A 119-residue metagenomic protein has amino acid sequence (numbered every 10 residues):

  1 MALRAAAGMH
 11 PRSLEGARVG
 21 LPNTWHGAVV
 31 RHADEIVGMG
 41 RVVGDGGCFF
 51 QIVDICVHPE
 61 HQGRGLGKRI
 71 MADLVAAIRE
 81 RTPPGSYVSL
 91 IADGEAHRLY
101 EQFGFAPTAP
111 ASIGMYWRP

Functional and structural regions predicted by a protein language model:
M1-E15: Short amphipathic alpha-helix that is part of the acyltransferase structural core
R18-V29, P84-S86: A short helix-loop-beta-strand connector motif used in the catalytic cores of GNAT acetyltransferases and, in some
V29, E35-G44, C48-Q51, C56: Conserved beta-strand in the GNAT
G44-I52, Q62, P84, P110-A111: A conserved beta-turn-beta hairpin within the catalytic core of GNAT-like acetyltransferases that forms part
H61, G65-D73: Conserved acetyl-CoA pyrophosphate-binding loop and the N-cap/start of the following alpha-helix in GNAT-like
M71, I78-A92: Conserved GNAT acetyl-CoA-binding A-motif
G85, S89-I91, E101, A106-P119: Conserved catalytic-core motifs of GNAT/GCN5-like acyltransferases
